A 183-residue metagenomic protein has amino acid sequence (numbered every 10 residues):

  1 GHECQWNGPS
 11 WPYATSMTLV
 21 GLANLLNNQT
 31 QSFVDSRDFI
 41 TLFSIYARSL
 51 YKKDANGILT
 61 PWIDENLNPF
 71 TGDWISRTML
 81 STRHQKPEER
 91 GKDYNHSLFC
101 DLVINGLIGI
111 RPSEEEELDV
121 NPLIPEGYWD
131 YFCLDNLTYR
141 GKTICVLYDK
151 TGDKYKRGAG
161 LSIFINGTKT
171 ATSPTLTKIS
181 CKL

Functional and structural regions predicted by a protein language model:
G1-K142: Non-catalytic carbohydrate-binding regions of carbohydrate-active enzymes
D130, N136-T143, L147-L183: C-terminal beta-sandwich/jelly-roll accessory domains of carbohydrate-active enzymes
